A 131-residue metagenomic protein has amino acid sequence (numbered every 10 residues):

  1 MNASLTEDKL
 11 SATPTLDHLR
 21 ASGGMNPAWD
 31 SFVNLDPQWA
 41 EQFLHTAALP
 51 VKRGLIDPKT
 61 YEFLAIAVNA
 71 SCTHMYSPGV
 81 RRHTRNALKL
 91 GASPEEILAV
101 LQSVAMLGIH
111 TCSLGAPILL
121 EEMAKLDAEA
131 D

Functional and structural regions predicted by a protein language model:
M1-T60, K89, L114-D131: Acidic, glycine/proline-rich low-complexity segments that act as flexible tails and inter-domain linkers
Q38-L44, T73-V80: Short acidic alpha-helix initiation/capping motifs at coil-to-helix transition points, especially at protein N-termini
T46, A67, V100-V104, E122: Short acidic/histidine-centered micro-motifs embedded in hydrophobic/aromatic stretches that mark compact functional
G54, S71-M75, G91, I109: Residues at alpha-helix boundaries and short interhelical turns
P58-F63, P94-A99: Alpha-helical scaffolds flanking conserved acidic
Y61-Y76: Amphipathic, charged-and-aliphatic alpha-helical interface segments that function as noncatalytic docking
M75-L98: Mid-chain, well-packed structural core segment of small domains
L98-P117: C-terminal structural segments of small proteins and small subunits
